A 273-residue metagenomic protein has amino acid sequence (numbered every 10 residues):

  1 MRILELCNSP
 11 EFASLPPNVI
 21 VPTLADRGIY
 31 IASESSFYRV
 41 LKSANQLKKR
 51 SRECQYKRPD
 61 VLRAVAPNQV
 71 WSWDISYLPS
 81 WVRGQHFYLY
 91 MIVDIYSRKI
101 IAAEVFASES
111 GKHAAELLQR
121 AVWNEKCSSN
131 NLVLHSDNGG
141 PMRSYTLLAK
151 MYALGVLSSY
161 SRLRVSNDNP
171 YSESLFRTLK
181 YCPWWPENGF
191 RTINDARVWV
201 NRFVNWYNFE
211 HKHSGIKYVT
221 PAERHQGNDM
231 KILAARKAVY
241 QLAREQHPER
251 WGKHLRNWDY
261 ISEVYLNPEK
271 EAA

Functional and structural regions predicted by a protein language model:
M1-V70, V165, H225-K237: Basic, flexible linker segments flanking DNA-binding modules in nucleic acid-interacting mobile-element proteins
L4, W73-S76, H135, K217 (+1 more regions): Residues in well-ordered beta-strands of folded domains
Y30-S33, Q46, D60-M91, I95-W206: RNase H-like DDE/DDD metal-dependent nuclease/strand-transfer catalytic core used by mobile genetic elements
R50, S129-N131, S214-I216: Acidic/polar loop patches that form or flank catalytic/metal-binding clefts of enzymes that bind anionic ligands
Y152-L154, K180-A273: C-terminal domain-tail junction helix/linker
